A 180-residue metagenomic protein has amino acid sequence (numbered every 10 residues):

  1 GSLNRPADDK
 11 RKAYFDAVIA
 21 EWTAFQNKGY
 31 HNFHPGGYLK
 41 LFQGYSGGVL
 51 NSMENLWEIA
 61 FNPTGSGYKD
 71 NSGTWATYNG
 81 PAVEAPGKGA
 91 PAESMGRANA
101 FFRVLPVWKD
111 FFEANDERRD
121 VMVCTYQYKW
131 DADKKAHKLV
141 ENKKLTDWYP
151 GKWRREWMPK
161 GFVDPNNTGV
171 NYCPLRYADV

Functional and structural regions predicted by a protein language model:
S2-D16: Short coil/linker segments at helix-helix boundaries
S2-R5, R176-V180: Short, intrinsically disordered, charge-balanced linker/junction segments flanking boundaries in proteins
A17, E21, Q26-D179: Elongated scaffold/linker segments in the mid-to-C-terminal portions of large proteins
